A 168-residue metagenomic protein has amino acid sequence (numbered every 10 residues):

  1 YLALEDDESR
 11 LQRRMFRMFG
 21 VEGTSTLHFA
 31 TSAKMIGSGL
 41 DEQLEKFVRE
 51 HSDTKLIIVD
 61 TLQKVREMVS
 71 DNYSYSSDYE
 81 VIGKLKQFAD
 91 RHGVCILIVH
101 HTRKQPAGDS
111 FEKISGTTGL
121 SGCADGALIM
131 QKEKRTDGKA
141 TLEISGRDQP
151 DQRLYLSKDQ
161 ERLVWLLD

Functional and structural regions predicted by a protein language model:
L2-E80, Q87, R147, K158-L163: Conserved inter-motif catalytic segment of the P-loop NTP-binding fold
L56, Y75-L166: Phosphate-binding/switch region of NTP-binding enzymes
